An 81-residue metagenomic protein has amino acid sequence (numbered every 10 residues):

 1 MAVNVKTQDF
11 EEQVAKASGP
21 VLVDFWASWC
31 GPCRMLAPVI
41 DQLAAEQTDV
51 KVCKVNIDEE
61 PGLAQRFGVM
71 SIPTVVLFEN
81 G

Functional and structural regions predicted by a protein language model:
M1-K51, D58-N80: Proteins that catalyze or organize thiol-disulfide redox chemistry and the adjacent proteostasis machinery handling
